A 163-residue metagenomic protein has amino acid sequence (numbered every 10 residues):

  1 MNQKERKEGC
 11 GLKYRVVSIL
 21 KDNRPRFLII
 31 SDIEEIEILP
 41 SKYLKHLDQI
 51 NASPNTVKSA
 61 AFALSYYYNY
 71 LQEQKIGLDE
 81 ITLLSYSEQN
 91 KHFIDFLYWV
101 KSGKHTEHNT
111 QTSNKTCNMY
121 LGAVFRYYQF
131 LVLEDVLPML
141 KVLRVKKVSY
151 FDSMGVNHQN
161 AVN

Functional and structural regions predicted by a protein language model:
M1-S65, N69-Q72: Basic/aromatic DNA-contact patch characteristic of tyrosine site-specific recombinases
P40-N55, L64-H158: N-terminal core-binding DNA-recognition domain of tyrosine recombinases/integrases
A161-N163: Alpha-helix-centered segments that form part of catalytic cores
